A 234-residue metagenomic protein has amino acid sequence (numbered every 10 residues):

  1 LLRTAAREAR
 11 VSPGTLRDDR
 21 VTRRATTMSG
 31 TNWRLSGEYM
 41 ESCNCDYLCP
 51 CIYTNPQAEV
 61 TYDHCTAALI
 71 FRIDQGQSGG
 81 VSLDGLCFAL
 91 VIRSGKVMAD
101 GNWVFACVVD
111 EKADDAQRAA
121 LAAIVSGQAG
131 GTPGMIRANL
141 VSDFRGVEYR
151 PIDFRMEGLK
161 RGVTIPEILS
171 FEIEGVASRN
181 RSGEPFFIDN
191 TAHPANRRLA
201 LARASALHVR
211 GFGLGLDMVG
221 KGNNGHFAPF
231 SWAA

Functional and structural regions predicted by a protein language model:
L1, E8-T27: Short, Lys/Arg-enriched N-terminal segments with co-localized hydrophobic residues within the first ~10-30 amino acids
A5-A6, R20, V125, F144: Generic low-complexity, intrinsically disordered sequence content enriched in small uncharged/hydrophobic residues
T22-R23, C45, H193: A generic signature of intrinsically disordered, low-complexity regions enriched in glycine/proline and charged/polar
S29-G76: N-terminal ordered "arm"
E41-L48, Y62-C65, G79-G85, R137-V141 (+1 more regions): Short linear motifs at secondary-structure transitions and domain/linker junctions
T61-R93, D189-T191: Acidic, aromatic-enriched beta-alpha/helix-loop junctions
G85-A234: Internal, well-folded beta-alpha domain core
